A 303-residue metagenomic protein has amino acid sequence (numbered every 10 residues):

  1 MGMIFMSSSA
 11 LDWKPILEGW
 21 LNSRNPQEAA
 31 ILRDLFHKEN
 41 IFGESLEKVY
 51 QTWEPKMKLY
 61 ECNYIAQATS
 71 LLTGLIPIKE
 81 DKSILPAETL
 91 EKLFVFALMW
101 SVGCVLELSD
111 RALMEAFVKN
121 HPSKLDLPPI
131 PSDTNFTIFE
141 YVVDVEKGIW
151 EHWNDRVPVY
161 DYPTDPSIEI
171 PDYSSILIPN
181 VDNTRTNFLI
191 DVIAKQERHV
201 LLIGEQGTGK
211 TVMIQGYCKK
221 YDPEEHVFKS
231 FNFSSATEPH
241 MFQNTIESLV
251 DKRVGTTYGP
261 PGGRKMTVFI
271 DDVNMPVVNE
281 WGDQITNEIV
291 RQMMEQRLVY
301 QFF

Functional and structural regions predicted by a protein language model:
G2-L11, I246-V254, I270-F303: Conserved catalytic/switch belt of AAA+ P-loop NTPases
G2-S23, P223-F228, I289: A short helix-turn-beta junction within AAA+ P-loop NTPase domains corresponding to the substrate/partner-engaging
S8-W13, G207-T208, S234-E238, V273-P276: Conserved nucleotide-binding/hydrolysis micro-motifs of P-loop NTPases
A10-L11, P26-A29, H199: Alpha-helix boundary/capping and short turn/kink residues
E18, Q215, W281-G282: Short amphipathic alpha-helical segments
L21-N22, I31-M266: AAA+ P-loop NTPase catalytic core
